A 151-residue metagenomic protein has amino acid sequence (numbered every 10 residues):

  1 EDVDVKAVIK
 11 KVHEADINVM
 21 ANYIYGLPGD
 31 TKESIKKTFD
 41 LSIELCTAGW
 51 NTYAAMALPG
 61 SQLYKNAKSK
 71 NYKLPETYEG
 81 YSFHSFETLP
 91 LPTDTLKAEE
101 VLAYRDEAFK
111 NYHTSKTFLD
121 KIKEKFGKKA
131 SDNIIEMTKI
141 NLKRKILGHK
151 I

Functional and structural regions predicted by a protein language model:
E1-A130: A structural motif corresponding to the C-terminal lobe/cap of the Radical SAM core domain
K128-I151: Short, amphipathic C-terminal "tail helix"
